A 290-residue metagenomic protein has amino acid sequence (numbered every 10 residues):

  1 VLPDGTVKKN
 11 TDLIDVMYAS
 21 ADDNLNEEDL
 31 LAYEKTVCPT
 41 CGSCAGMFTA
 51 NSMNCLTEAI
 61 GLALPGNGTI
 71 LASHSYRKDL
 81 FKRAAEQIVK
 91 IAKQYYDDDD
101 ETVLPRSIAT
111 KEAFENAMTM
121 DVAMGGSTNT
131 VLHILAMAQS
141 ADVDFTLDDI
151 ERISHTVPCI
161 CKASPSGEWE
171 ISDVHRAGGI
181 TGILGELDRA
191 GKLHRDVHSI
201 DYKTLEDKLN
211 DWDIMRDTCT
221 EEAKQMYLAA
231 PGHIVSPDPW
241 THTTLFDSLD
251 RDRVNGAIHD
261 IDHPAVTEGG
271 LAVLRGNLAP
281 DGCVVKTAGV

Functional and structural regions predicted by a protein language model:
L2-V290: Catalytic or ion-coupling anion/metal-binding cores of large enzyme and transporter domains
